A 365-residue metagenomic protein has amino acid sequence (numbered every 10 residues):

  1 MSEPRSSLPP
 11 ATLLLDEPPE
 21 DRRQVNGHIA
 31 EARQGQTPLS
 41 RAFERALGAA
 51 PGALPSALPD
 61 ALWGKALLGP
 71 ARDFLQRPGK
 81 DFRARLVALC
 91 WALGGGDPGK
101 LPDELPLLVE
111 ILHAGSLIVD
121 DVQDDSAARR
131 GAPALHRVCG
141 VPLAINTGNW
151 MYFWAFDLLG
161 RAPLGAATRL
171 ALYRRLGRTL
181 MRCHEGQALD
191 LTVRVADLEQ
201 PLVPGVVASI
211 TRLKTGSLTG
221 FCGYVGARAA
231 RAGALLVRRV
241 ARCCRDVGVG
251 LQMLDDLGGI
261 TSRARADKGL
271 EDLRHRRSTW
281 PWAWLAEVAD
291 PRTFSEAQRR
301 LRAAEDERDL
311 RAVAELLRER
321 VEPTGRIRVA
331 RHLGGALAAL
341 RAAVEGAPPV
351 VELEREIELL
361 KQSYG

Functional and structural regions predicted by a protein language model:
M1-G365: All-alpha prenyltransferase/terpene-synthase fold signal
